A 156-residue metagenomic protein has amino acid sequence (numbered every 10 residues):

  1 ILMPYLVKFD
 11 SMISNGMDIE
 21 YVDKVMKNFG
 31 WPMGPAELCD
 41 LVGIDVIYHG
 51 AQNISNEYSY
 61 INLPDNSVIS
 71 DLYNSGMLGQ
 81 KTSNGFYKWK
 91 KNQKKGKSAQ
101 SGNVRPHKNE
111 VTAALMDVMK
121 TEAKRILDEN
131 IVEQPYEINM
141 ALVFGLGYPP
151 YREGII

Functional and structural regions predicted by a protein language model:
I1-I156: N-terminal glycine-rich phosphate-binding loop for ADP-containing cofactors
